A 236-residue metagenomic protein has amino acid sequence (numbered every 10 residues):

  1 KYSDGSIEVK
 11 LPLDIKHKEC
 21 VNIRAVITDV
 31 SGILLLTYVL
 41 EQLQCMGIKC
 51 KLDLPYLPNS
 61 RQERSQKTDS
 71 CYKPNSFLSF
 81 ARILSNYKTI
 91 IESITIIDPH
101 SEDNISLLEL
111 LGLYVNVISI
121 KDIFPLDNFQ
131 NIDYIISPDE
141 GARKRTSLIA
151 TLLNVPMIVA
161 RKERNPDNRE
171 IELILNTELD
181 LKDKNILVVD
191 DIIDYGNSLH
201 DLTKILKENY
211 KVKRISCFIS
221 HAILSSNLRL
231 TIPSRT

Functional and structural regions predicted by a protein language model:
K1-T236: PRPP-associated nucleotide enzymes
